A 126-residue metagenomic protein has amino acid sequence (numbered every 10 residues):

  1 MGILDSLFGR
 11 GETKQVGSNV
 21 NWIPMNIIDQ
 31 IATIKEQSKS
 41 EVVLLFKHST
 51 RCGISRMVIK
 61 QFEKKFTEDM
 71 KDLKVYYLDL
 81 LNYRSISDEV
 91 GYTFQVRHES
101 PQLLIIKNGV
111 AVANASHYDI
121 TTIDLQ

Functional and structural regions predicted by a protein language model:
M1-T33, T93-V96, Q126: Non-globular targeting/processing and membrane-anchoring segments
N19, E41, D72-V75: A generic structural signal for alpha->beta connector loops
S38-C52: Short active-site neighborhood of thiol/selenol oxidoreductases, capturing the structured segment around
K47, D72-S87: Thiol-based oxidoreductase modules, predominantly thioredoxin-like and allied folds used for disulfide exchange
I54-D69: Typically the conserved alpha-helix immediately C-terminal to a functionally engaged Cys/Sec in thioredoxin-like
S87-S100: Structural alpha/beta surface segment adjacent to cysteine/selenocysteine redox centers across thiol/disulfide enzymes
E99-Q126: Non-catalytic, surface beta->alpha helical segment in thiol-disulfide oxidoreductase systems
